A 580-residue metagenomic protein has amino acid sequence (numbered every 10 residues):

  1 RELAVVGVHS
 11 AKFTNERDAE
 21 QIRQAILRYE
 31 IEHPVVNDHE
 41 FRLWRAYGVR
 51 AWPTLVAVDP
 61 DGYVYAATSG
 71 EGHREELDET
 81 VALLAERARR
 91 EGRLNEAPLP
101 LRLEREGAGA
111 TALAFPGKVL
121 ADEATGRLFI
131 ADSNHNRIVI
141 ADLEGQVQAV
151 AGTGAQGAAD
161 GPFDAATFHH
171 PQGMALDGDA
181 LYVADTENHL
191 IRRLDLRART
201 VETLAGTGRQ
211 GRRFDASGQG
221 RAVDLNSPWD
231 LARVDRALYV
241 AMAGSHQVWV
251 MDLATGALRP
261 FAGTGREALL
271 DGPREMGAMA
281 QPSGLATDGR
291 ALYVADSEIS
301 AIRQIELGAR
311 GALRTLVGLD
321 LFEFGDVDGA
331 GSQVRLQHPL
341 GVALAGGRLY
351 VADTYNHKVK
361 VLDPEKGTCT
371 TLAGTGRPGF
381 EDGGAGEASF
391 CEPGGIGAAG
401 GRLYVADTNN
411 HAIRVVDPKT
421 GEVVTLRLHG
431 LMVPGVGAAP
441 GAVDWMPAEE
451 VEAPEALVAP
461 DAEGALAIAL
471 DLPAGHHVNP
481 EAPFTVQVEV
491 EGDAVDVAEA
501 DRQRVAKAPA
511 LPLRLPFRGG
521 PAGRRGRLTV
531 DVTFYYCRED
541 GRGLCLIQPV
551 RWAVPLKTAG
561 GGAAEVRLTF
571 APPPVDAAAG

Functional and structural regions predicted by a protein language model:
R1-R28, H39-L43: Structural microenvironment flanking redox-active thiols in thiol-disulfide oxidoreductases
L27-I31, N37-T80: Thiol/disulfide oxidoreductase modules built on the thioredoxin-like
D59-K118, L431-V443: Thiol-/selenol-based redox modules, centered on thioredoxin-like and closely related oxidoreductase domains
N95-G117, G145-Q172, T200-S227, T255-Q281 (+3 more regions): Gly/Pro-rich loop segments of beta-rich domains
D122-E123, L128-N134, V183-T186, V240-G244 (+3 more regions): Conserved beta-strand positions in repeat-built beta-propeller and related beta-rich domains
A124-G126, G178-D179, D235-R236, G289-R290 (+2 more regions): Short coil/turn segments that connect the beta-strands within blades of beta-propeller domains
G145, T420-G421, R427-G580: Extracellular/lumen-exposed scaffold segments
